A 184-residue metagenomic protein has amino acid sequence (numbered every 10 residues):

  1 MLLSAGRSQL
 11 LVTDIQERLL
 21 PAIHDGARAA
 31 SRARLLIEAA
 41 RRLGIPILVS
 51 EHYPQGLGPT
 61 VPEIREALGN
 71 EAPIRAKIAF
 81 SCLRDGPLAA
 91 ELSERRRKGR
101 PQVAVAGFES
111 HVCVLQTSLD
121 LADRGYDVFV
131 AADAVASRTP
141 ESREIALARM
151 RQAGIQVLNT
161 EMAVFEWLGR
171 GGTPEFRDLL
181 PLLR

Functional and structural regions predicted by a protein language model:
M1-R7, L43, G56-R184: Active-site-adjacent betaalpha module
A5-S8, I23-L48: A short alpha/beta connector and helix-capping loop motif
S8-I15: N-terminal nucleotide-binding beta1-loop-alpha1 segment
L11, L48, A104: Conserved Rossmann-like nucleotide-binding pocket used by diverse enzymes that bind dinucleotide cofactors
I15, V49-H52, A132: A cross-domain feature marking catalytic cores of carbohydrate-active enzymes and several ubiquitous metabolic/repair
E17-P21: Short acidic, Gly/Ser-rich segments with clustered Asp/Glu that frequently serve as metal-coordination loops in enzyme
H24-G26, E51, K77-F80: Short, flexible loop segments at the rims of nucleotide/cofactor-binding pockets, characterized by
